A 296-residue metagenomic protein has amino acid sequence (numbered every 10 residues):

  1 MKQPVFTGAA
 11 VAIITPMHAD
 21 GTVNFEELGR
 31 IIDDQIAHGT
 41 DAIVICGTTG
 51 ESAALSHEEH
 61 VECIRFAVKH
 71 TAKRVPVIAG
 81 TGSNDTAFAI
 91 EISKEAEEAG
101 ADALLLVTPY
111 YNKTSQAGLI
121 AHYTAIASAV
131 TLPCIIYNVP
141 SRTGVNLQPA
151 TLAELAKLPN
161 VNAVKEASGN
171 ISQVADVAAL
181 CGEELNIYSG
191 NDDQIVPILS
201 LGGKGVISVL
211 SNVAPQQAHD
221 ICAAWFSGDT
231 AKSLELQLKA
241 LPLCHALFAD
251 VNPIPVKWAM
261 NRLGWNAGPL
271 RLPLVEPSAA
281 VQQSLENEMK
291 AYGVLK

Functional and structural regions predicted by a protein language model:
M1, Q35, A96, A153-A156 (+1 more regions): Structural motif
K2-V11, T15-G144: Active-site beta->alpha loop and helix N-cap motifs at the rims of alpha/beta catalytic domains
V5-P16, H38-T40, S200-G203, I207-K296: C-terminal alpha-helical cap/extension of soluble enzyme domains
F25-I32, P149, Q282-M289: Short, amphipathic alpha-helical "lid/cap" segments that border enzyme active or binding sites
L28, H60, I64, A89 (+7 more regions): A general structural signal for well-ordered alpha-helical segments in protein cores
L55-E58, E91, Q116-L119, L147-P149 (+4 more regions): Short secondary-structure transition/capping segments
K69-V75, E98-G100, V130-L132, K157-N160 (+4 more regions): Short helix-capping segments at alpha-helix termini
S128-A129, P140-F248: Catalytic alpha/beta core domains of metabolic enzymes, predominantly
